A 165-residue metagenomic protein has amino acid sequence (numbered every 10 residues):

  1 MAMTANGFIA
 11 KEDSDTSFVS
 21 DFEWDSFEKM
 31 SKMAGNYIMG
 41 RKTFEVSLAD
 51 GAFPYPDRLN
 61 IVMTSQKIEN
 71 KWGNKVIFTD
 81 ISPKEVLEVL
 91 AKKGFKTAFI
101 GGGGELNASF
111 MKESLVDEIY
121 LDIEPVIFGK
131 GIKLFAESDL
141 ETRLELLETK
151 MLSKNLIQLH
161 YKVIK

Functional and structural regions predicted by a protein language model:
M1-K165: Enzymes that bind and transform nitrogen-containing heteroaromatic metabolites
